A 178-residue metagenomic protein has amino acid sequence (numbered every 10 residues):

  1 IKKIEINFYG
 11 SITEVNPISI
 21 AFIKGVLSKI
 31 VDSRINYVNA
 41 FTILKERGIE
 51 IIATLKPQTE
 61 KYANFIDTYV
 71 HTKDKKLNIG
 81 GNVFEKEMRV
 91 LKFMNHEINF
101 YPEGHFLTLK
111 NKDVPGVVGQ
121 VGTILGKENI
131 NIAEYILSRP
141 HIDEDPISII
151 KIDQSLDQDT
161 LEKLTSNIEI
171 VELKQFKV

Functional and structural regions predicted by a protein language model:
I1-V178: A conserved regulatory-domain signal marking ACT and ACT-like small-molecule sensing domains and adjacent regulatory
